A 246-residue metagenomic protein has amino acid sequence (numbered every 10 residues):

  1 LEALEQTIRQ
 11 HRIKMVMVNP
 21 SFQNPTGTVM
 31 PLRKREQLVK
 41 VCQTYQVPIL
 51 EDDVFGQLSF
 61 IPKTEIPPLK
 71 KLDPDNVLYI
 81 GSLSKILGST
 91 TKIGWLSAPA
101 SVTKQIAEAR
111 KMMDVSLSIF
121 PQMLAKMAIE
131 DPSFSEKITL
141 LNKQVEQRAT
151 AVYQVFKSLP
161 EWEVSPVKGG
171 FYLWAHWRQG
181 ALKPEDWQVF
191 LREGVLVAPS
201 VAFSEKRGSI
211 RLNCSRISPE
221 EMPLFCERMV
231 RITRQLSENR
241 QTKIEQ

Functional and structural regions predicted by a protein language model:
L1-Q246: PLP-dependent class I/II
